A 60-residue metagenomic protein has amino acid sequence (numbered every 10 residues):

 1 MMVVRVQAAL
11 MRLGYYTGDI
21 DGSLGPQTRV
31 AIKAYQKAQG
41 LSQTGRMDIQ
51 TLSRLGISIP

Functional and structural regions predicted by a protein language model:
M1-T44, R54-L55: A short amphipathic alpha-helical interaction element
R46-P60: Alpha-helical interaction/regulatory segments in DNA maintenance proteins
